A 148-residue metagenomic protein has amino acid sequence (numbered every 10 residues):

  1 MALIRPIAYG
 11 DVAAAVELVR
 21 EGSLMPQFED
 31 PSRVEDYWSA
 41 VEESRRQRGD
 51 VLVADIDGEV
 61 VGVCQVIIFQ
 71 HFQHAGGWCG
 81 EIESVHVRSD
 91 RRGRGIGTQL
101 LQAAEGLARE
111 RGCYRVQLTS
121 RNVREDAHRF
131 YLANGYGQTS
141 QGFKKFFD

Functional and structural regions predicted by a protein language model:
A2, G58-V63, G80: Glycine-rich phosphate/pyrophosphate-binding loop shared by adenosine-nucleotide-utilizing enzymes
L3-E17: A short beta-loop-alpha structural element at the N-terminal edge of CoA-dependent acyl/N-acetyltransferase catalytic
V19-A40: Conserved GNAT-fold acetyl-CoA-binding loop/helix
E42-V53, E81, G137: A short helix-loop-beta-strand connector motif used in the catalytic cores of GNAT acetyltransferases and, in some
V53, E59-I68, H86: Conserved beta-strand in the GNAT
S84-V87, G93-G106, A133: Conserved acetyl-CoA-binding loop-helix of GNAT-fold acetyltransferases
L101, A108-S120: Conserved GNAT acetyl-CoA-binding A-motif
Q117-A127, K144-F146: Conserved beta-strand-loop-alpha-helix junction that forms the acyl-donor binding cleft
